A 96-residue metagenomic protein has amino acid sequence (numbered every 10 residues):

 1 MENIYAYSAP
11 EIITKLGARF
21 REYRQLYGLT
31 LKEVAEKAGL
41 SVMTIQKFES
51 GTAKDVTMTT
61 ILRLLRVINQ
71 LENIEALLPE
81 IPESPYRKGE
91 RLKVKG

Functional and structural regions predicted by a protein language model:
E2-L26: A short, Lys/Arg-rich alpha-helix, primarily the initiator
T14, E33-E36, L65: Hydrophobic, well-ordered secondary-structure segments that either form specific early membrane-associated helices used
A18-V34, R91-G96: Short basic helix-loop element that most often maps to the first helix and adjoining turn of HTH DNA-binding modules
G28-K47, T52: Short alpha-helical DNA-recognition segment
T52-L65: Short, basic-rich loop-to-helix N-cap that marks the start of a DNA-contacting helix
R63-I81: Intrinsically disordered, low-complexity basic tails/linkers immediately adjacent to helix-turn-helix/homeobox/MYB/SANT
E75-G96: Short, charged recognition helix plus adjacent turn of helix-turn-helix-like nucleic-acid-binding domains
